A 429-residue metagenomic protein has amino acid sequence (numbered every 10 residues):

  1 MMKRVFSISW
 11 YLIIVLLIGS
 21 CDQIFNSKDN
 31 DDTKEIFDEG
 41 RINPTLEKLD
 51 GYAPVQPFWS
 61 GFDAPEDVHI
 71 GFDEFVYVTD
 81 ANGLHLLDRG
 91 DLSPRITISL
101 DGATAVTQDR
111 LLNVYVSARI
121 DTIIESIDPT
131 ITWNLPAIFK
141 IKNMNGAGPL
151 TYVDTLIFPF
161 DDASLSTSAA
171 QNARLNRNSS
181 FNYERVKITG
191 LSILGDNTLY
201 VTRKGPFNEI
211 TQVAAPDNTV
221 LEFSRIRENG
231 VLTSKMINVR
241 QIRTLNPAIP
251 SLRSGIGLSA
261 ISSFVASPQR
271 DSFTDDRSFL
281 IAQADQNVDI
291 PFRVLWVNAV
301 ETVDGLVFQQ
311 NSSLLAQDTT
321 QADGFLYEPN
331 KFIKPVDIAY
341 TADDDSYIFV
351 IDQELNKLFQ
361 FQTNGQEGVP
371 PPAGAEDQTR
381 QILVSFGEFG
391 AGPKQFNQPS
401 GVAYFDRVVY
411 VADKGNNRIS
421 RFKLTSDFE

Functional and structural regions predicted by a protein language model:
L16-S20: C-terminal motif of bacterial Sec signal peptides marking the signal peptidase cleavage site
N26-D29, D73, T79-A81, A118-D121 (+8 more regions): Short loop/turn segments immediately following the C-termini of beta-strands
K28-D63, R174-N176, T319-Q321, F386: A short helix->beta-strand "capping" segment at the edge of beta-propeller domains
V55-N82: Beta-strand-rich domains and repeat architectures in extracellular enzymes and scaffolds, especially beta-propellers
Q56-G61, I96-L100, I157-P159, Q171-E184 (+3 more regions): Surface loop/turn motifs at the tips and blade-to-blade linkers of beta-strand repeat domains
V68, V106, L191, L258-F264 (+3 more regions): Hydrophobic core register within WD40 beta-propeller blades
F75-Y77, N113-Y115, T198-V201, F273 (+4 more regions): Conserved beta-propeller blade signature
F396-E429: Blade-level signature of beta-propeller repeat domains, shared across WD40, Kelch, NHL, RCC1 and BNR/Asp-box propellers
